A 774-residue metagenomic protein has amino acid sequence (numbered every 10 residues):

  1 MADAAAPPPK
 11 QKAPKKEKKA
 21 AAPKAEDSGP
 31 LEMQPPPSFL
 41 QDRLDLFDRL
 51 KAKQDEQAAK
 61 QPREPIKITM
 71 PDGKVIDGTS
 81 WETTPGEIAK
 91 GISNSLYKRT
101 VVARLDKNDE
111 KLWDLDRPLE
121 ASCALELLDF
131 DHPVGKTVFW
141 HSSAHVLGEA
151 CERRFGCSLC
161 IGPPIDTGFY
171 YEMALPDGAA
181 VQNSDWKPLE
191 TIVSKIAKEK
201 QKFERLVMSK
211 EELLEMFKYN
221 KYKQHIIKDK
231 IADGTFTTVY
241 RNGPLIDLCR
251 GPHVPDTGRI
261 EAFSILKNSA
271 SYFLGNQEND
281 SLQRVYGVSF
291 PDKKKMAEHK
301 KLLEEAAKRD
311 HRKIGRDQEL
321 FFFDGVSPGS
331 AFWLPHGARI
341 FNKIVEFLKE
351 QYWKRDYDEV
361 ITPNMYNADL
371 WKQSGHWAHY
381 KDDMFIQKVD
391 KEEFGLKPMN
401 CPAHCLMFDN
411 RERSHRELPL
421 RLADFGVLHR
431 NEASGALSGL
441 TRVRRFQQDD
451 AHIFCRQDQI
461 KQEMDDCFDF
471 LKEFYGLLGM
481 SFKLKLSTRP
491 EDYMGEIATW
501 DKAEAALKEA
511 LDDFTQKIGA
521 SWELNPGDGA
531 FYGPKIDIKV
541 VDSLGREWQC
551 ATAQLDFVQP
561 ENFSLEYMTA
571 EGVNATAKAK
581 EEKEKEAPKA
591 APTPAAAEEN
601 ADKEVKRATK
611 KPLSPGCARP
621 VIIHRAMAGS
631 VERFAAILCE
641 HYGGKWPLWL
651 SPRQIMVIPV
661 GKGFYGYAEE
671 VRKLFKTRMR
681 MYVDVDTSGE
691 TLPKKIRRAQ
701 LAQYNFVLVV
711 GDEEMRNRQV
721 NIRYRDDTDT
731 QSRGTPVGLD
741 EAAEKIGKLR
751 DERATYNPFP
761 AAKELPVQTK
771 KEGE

Functional and structural regions predicted by a protein language model:
A2-C160, P164-D166, E172-E774: NTP/phosphate- and nucleic-acid-binding module
